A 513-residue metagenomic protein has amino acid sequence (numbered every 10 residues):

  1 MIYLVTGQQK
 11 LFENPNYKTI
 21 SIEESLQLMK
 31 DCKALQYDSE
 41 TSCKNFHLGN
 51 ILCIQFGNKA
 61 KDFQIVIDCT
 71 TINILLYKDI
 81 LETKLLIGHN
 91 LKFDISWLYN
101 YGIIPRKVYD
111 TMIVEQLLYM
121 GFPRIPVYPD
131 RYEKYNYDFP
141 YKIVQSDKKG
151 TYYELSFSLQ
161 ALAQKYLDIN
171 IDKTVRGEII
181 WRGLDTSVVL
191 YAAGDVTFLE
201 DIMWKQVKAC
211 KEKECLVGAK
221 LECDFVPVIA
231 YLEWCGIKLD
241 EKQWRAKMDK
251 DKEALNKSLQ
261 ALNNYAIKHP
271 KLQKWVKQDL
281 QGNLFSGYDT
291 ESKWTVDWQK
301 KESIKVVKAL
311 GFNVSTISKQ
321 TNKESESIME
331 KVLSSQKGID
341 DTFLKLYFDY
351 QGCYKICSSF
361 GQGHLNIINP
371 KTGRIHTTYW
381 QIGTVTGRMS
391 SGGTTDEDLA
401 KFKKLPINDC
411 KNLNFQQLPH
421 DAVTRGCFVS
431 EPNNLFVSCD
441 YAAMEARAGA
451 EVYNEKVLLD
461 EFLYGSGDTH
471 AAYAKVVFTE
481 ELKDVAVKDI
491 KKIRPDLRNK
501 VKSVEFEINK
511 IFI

Functional and structural regions predicted by a protein language model:
M1-L48, F63, E133-E154, W181-V423 (+6 more regions): Conserved "right-hand" nucleotidyltransferase catalytic core of DNA-directed polymerases
I2-Y17, N45, G49-C210, L221 (+1 more regions): Active-site-proximal helix-loop-helix substrate-binding element of RNase H-like nuclease domains
N50-C53, G102-P105, P123-P126, G393-K411 (+1 more regions): Short secondary-structure boundary/capping segments
I80-L86, S292, N433-V437: Short active-site oxyanion
I103-R106, Q416-H420, G426-S430, E451-N454 (+1 more regions): Short, surface-exposed loop/turn microsegments at beta-strand edges and helix-strand junctions
R106-K107, P123-P126, N256, N313-S318 (+2 more regions): Cytochrome P450 catalytic domain signature, combining two hallmark sequence patches
G426-G449, F462-F506: Conserved catalytic alpha/beta cores of large enzymes that bind or transform nucleotide phosphates and polynucleotides
I511-F512: Hydrophobic helix-and-loop "lid/oligomerization" segment in the mid-to-C-terminal part of catalytic domains
